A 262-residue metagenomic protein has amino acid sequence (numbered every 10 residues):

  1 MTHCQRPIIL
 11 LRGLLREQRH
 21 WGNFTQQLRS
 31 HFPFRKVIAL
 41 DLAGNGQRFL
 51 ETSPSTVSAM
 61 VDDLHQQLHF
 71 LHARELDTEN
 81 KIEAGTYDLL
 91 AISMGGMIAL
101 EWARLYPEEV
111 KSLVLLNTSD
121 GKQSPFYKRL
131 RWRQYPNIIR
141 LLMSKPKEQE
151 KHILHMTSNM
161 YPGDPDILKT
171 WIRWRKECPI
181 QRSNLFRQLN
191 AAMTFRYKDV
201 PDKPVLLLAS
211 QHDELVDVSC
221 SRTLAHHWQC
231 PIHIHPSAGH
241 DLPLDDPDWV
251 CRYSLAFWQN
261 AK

Functional and structural regions predicted by a protein language model:
H3-L50: Conserved HGGG/HGGXW glycine-rich cap/lid loop of the alpha/beta-hydrolase fold
K36-L90: Active-site loop/oxyanion-hole signature of alpha/beta-hydrolase fold enzymes
A91-G95, A99: Gly/Ala-rich beta-loop-alpha elbow adjacent to hydrolase catalytic centers
R104, S112-L142: Flexible "cap/lid" loop of the alpha/beta hydrolase fold
P146-D199: Conserved alpha/beta-hydrolase catalytic His-Asp/Glu region
P201, L207-A209, D213: Short beta-strand/loop motif that positions the catalytic acidic residue of the alpha/beta-hydrolase fold
E214-C220: Conserved alpha/beta-hydrolase "acid-adjacent" motif
C230-K262: Catalytic active-site module of serine/aspartate enzymes centered on a nucleophile-bearing elbow/loop
